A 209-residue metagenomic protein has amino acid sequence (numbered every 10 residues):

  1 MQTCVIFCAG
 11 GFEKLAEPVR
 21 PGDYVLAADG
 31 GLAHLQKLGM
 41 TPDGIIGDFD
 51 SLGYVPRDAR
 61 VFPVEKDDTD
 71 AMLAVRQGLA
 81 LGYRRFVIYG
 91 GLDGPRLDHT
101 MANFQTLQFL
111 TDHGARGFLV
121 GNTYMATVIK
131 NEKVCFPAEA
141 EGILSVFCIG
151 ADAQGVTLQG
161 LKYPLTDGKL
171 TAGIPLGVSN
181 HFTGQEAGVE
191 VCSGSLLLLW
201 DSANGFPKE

Functional and structural regions predicted by a protein language model:
M1-V55: N-terminal beta-strand-loop-alpha-helix module at the start of alpha/beta ligand-binding or catalytic domains
F7-G11, G91, W200-S202: Structural motif
R60-G82: Short phosphate-binding loop-to-helix
V61-V64, R116-F118, I143-S145, D152-A153: A glycine-rich helix N-cap at a beta->alpha junction
L97-Q108: Short Gly/Thr/Asp-enriched flexible loops that form oxyanion-binding sites at enzyme active sites
F109-M125: Short, acidic/small-residue loops that bind anionic groups at enzyme active sites
Y124, I129-E209: Long, charged alpha-helical interface segments
